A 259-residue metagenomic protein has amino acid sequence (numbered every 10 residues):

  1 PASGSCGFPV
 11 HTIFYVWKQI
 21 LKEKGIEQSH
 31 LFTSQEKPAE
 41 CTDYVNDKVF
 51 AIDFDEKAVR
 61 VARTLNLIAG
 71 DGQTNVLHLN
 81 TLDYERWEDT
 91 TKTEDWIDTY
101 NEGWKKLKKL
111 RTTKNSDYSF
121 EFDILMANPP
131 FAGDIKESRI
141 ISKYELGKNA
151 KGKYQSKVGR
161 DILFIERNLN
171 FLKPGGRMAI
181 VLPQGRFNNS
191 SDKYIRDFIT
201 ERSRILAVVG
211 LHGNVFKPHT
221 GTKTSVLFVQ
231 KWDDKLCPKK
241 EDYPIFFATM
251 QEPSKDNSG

Functional and structural regions predicted by a protein language model:
P1-T99, G103, I124, A132 (+3 more regions): Conserved S-adenosyl-L-methionine
Y84, T90-G259: A conserved structural/catalytic subdomain of Rossmann-like adenosyl-cofactor enzymes
